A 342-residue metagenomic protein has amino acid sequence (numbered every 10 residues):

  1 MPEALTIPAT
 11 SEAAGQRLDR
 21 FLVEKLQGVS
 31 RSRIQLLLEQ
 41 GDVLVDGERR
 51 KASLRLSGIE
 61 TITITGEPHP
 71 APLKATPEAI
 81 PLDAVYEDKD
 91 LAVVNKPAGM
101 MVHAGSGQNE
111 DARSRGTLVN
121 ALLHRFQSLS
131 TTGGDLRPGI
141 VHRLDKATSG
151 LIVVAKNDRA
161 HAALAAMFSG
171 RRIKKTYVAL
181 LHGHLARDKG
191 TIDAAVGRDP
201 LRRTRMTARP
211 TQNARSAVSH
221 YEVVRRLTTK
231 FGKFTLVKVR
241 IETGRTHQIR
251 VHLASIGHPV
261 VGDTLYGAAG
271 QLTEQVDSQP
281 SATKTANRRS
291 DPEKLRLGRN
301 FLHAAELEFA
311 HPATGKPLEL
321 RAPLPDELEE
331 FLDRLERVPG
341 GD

Functional and structural regions predicted by a protein language model:
M1-R203, K230, F301, P323-V338: RNA pseudouridine synthases
M1-R33, I80, Q212-R215, T229-G232 (+2 more regions): Pseudouridine synthases involved in rRNA/tRNA modification
V154-K156, V224, A268: Short beta-strand-to-turn element immediately C-terminal to the catalytic PLP-Schiff-base lysine in fold type I
Y221, V237: Long C-terminal interaction/binding lobes of large macromolecular proteins
